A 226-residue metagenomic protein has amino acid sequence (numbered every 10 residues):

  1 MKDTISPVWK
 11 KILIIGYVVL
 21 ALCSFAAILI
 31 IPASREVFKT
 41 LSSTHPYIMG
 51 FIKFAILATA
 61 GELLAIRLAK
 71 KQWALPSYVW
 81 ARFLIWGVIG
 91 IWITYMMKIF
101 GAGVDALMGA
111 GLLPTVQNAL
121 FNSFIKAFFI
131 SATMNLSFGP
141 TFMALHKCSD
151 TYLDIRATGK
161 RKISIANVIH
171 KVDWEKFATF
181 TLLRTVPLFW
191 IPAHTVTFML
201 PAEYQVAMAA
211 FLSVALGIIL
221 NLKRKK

Functional and structural regions predicted by a protein language model:
K2-K226: Juxtamembrane/disordered regions of integral membrane proteins
